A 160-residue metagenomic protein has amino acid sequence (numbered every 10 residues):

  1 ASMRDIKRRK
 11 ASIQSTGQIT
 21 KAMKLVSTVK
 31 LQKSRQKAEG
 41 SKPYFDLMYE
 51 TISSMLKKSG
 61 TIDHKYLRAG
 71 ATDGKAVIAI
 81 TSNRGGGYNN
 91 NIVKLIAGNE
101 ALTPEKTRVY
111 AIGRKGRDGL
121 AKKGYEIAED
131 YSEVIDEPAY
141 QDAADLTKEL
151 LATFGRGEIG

Functional and structural regions predicted by a protein language model:
A1-G160: Conserved loop-to-helix interface motifs that mediate assembly, gating, or partner/ligand docking in ancient ring
